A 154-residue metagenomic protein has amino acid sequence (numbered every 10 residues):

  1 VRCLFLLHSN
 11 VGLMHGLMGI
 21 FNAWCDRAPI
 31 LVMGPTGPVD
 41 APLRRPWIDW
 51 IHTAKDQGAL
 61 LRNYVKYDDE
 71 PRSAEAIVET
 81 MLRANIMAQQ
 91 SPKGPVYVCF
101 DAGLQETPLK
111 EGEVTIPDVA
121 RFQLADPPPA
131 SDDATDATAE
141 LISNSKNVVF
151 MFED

Functional and structural regions predicted by a protein language model:
V1-D154: N-terminal alpha/beta PP-like core and its mobile active-site loop of ThDP/TPP-dependent enzymes
